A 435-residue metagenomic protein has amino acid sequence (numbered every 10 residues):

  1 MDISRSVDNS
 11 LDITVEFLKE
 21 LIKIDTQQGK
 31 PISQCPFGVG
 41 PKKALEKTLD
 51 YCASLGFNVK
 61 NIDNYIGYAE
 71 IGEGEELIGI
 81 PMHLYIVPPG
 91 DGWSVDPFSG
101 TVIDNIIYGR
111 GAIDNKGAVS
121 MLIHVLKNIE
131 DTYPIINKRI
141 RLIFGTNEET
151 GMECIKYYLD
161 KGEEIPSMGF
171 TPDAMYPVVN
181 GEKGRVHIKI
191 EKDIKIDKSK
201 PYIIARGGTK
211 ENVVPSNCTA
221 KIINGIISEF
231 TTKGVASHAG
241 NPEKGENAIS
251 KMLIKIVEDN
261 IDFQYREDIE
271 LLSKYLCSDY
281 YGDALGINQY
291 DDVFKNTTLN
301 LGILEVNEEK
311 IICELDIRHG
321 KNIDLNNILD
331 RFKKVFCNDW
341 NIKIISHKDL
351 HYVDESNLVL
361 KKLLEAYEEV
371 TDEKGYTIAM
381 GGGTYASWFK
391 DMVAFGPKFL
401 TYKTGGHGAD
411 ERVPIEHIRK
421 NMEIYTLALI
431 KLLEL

Functional and structural regions predicted by a protein language model:
D2-I107, T132-I136: Acidic/His- and Gly-rich active-site-bordering loop/insert found across diverse amide/peptide-bond hydrolases
E20-K23, Q27, G100, K195 (+2 more regions): Short connector loops/turns at beta-strand edges and beta->alpha or beta->beta junctions
D50, E243-S250, I254-E308, E314 (+3 more regions): An extended, acidic, His-containing surface patch that forms the Zn2+-binding/catalytic region of metallohydrolases
S54, L77-F144, T150, E164 (+2 more regions): Active-site metal-coordination/substrate-binding segment of hydrolases, especially metallo-dependent peptidases
V87-V102, K192, I226-T232, C337 (+1 more regions): Acidic-glycine-rich active-site phosphate/pyrophosphate-binding loop
V119-I129, Y158, I222, M252-I256 (+2 more regions): Buried hydrophobic packing segments
E149, I155-N322: Midchain, well-structured core segments that form catalytic/ion-binding scaffolds
